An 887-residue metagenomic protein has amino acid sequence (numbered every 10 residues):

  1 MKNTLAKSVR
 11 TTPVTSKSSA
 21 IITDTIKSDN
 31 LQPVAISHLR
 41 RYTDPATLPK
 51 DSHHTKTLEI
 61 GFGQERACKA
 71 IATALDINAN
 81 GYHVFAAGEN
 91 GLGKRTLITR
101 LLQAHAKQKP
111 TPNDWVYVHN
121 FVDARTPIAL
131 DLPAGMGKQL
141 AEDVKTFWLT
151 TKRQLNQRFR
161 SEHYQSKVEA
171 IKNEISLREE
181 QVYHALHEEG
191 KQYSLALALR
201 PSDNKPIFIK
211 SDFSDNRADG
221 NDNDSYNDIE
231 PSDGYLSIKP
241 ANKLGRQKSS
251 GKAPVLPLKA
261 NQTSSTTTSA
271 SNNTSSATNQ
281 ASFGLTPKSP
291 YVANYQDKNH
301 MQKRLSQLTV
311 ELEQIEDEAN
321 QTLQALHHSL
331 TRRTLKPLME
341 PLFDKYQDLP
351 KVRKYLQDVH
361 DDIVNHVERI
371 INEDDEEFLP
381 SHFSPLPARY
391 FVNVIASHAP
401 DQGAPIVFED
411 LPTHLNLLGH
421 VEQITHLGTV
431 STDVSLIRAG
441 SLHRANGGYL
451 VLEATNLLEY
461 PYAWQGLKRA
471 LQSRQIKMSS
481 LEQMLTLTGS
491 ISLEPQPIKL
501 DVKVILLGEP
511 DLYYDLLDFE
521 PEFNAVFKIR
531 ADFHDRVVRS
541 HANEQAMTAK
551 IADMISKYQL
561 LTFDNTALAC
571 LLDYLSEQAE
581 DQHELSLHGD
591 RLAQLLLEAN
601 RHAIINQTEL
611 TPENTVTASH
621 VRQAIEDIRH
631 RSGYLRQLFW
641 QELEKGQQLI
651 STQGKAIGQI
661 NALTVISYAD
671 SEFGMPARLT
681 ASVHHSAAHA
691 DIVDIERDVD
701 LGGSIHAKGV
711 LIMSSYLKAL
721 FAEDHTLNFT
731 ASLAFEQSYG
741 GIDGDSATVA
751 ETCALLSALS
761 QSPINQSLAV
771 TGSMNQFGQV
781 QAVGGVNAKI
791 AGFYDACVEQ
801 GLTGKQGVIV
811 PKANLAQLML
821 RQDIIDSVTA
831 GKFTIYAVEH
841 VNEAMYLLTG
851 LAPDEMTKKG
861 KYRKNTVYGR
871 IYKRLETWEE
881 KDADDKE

Functional and structural regions predicted by a protein language model:
K2-L516, K528-S540, E544, T548-N565 (+6 more regions): Conserved ASCE/P-loop NTPase catalytic core
T12-S18, D433-S435, A439-L442, G448-P461 (+5 more regions): Peripheral, non-AAA+ core regions of ATP-driven protein-machinery
K69-A72, A525, D590-A593, L597 (+4 more regions): Short alpha-helical basic/polar micro-motif
R200-I207, S211-N216, N524, Y836-L851: Short, solvent-exposed linear motifs at loop/edge-of-secondary-structure regions
Y513-V526, I824-D826: Short regulatory helix/loop adjacent to the ATP-binding pocket of P-loop NTPases
